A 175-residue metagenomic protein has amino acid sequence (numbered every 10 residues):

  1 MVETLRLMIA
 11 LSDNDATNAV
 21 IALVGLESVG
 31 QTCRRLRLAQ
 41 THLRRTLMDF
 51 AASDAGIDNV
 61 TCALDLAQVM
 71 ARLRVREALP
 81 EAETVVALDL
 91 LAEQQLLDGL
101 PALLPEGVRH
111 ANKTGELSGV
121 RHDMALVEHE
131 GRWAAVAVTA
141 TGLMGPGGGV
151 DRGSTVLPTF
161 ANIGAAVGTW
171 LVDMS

Functional and structural regions predicted by a protein language model:
M1, I21-V75: Mid-domain, small-residue-enriched loop/turn segments at the edges of structured enzyme/sensor domains
V2-E3, L11, L23-E27, V60-T61 (+2 more regions): Soluble non-cytosolic domains of exported or imported proteins
T4, A16, C62-D65, R132 (+1 more regions): Catalytic-loop motifs flanking and including active-site residues across diverse enzymes
D15-A16, Q40-L43, L96-P101: Secretory-pathway/luminal and periplasmic proteins that interact with or process carbohydrate-rich
T17-I21, R44-R45, P80-V85: Surface-exposed patches in mature extracellular/periplasmic domains of secreted proteins
Q68-D98, T114-S175: Structured C-terminal helix/loop/strand segments within mature extracytoplasmic catalytic/sensor domains
L104-A111: Short Pro/Gly-enriched beta-strand edge/turn motifs at strand-loop
